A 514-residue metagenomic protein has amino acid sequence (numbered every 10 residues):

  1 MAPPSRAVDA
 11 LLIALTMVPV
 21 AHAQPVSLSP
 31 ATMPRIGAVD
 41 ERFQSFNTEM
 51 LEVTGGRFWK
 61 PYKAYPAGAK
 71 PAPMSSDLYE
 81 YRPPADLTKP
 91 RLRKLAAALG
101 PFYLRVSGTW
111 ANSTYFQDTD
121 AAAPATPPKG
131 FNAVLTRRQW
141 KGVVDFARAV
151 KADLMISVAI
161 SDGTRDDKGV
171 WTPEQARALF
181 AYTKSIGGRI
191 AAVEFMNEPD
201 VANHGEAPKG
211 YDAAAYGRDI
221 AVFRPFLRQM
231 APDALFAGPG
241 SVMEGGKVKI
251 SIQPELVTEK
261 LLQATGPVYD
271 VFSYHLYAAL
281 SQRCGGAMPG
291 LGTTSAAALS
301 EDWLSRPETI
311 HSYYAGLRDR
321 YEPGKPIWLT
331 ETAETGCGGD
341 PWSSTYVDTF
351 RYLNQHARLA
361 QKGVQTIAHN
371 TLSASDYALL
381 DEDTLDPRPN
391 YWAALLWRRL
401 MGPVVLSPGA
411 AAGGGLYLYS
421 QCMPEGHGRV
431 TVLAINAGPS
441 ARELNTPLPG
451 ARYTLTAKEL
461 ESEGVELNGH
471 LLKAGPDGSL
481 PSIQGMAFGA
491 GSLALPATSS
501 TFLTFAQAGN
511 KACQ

Functional and structural regions predicted by a protein language model:
M1-A10: Bacterial N-terminal signal peptides that target proteins for export
D9-P19: Bacterial N-terminal signal peptides
L15, H22-E255, E259-V271, S312-A315 (+3 more regions): Non-catalytic accessory regions flanking glycosidase/transglycosidase catalytic cores in CAZymes
G266-A278, Q282: Anion-binding catalytic surfaces of enzymes that hydrolyze or transfer phosphate/sulfate esters
A279-C337: Glycoside hydrolase catalytic-domain groove-lining segments
T345: Ligand-binding pocket segment of bilobal, Venus flytrap-like solute-binding proteins
